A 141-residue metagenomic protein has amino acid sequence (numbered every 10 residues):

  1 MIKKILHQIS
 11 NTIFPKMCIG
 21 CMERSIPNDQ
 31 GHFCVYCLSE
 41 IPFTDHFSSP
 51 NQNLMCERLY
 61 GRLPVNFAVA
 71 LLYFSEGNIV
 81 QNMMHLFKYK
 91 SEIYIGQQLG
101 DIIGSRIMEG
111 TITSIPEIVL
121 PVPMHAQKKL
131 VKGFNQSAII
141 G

Functional and structural regions predicted by a protein language model:
M1-G141: Glycine-rich phosphate/pyrophosphate-handling loop used in enzymes and phosphotransfer proteins
